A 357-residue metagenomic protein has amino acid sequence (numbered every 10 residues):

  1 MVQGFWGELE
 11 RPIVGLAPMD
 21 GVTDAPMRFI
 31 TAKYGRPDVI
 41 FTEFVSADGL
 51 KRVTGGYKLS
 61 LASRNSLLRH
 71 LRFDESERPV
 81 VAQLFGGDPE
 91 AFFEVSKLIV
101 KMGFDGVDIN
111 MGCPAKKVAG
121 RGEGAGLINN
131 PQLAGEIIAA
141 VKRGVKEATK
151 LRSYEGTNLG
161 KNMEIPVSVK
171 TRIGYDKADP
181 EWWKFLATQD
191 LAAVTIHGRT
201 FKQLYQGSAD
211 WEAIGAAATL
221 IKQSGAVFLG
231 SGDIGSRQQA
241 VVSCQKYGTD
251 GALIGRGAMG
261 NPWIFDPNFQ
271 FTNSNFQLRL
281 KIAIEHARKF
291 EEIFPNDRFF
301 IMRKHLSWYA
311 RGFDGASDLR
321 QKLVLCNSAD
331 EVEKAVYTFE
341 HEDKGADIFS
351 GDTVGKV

Functional and structural regions predicted by a protein language model:
V2-E10, V14-G15, D20, P26 (+7 more regions): Alpha/beta catalytic cores of nucleotide-metabolism and tRNA/nucleoside-modifying enzymes
V2-G4, M19-L98: Glycine-rich, positively charged N-terminal anion/phosphate-binding segment
M19-G21, V45-A47, F85-G87, G112-P114 (+4 more regions): Active-site beta-loop-alpha junctions enriched in small/polar residues
F41-T42, G106-P114, L191-R199, A252-A258: Non-cysteine beta-strand/loop elements that form the S-adenosyl-L-methionine
L50-K58, A115-A140, D176-A178, K202-A217 (+1 more regions): Active-site-adjacent beta->alpha loops and helix N-cap segments on the catalytic face of soluble alpha/beta enzymes
L59-L61, L67-L68, L151, L159 (+1 more regions): Leucine-biased recognition of intrinsically disordered, low-complexity hydrophobic segments
R78-A148, G156, I173-A178: Active-site beta->alpha loop and helix N-cap motifs at the rims of alpha/beta catalytic domains
V107-M111, E164-T171, T195-I196, G230 (+1 more regions): Short beta-strand segments at enzyme active-site cores
